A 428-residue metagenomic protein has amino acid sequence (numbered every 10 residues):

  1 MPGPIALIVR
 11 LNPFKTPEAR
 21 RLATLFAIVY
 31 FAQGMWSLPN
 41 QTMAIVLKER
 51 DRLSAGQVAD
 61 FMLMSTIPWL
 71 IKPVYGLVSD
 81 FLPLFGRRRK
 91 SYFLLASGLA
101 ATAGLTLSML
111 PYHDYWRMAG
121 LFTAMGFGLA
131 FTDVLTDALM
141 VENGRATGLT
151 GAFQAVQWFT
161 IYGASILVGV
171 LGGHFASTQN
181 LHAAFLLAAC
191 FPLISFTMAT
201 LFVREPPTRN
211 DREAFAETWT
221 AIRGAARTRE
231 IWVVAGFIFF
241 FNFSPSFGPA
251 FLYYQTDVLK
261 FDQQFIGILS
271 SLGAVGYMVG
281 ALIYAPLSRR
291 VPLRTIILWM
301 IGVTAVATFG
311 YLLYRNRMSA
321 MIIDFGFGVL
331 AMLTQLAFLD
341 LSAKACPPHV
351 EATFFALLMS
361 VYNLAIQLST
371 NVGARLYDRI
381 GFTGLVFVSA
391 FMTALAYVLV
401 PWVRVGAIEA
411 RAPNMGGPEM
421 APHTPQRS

Functional and structural regions predicted by a protein language model:
P2-A19, R204-V234, A421: Juxtamembrane intracellular "pre-TM" segments in multi-pass secondary transporters
L7-W69, W232-F237, F241-L259, I266: Helix-loop boundary and gating motifs at the non-cytosolic
A55-G56, R145-Q157, Q263-Q264, P348-L358: Loop-to-transmembrane helix entry/capping segments in MFS-fold secondary transporters and related SLC/MFSD carriers
I71-R87, A176, V279-L293, Y377-D378: Helix-to-loop junctions at the C-terminal end of transmembrane segments in multipass secondary transporters
L94-Y112, G302-R315: C-terminal ends and interior cores of transmembrane alpha-helices in multi-pass membrane transporters/permeases
L105-P111, I194-V203, F387-E419: Multi-pass alpha-helical transporter architecture, strongest for 12-TM Major Facilitator/SLC carriers used
F131-R145, L333-P347: Intracellular juxtamembrane helix-capping segments at the cytosolic ends of symmetry-related transmembrane helices
R294-F338: C-terminal transmembrane helical hairpin of 12-TM major facilitator-type secondary transporters
